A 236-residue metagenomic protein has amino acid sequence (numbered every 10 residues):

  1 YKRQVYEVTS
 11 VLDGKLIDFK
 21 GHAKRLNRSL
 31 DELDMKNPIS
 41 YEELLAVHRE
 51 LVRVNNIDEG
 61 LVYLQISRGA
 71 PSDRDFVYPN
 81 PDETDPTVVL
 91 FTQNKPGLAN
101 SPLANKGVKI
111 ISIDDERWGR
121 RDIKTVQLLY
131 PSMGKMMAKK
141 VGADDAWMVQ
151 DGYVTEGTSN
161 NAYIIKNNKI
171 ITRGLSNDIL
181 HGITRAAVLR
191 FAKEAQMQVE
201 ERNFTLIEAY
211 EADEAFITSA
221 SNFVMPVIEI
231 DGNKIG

Functional and structural regions predicted by a protein language model:
K2-E50, S72-G236: Helix-start/capping segments and mature chain N-termini
V54-I66: Ordered, amphipathic secondary-structure segments that act as subunit-interaction surfaces in large macromolecular
